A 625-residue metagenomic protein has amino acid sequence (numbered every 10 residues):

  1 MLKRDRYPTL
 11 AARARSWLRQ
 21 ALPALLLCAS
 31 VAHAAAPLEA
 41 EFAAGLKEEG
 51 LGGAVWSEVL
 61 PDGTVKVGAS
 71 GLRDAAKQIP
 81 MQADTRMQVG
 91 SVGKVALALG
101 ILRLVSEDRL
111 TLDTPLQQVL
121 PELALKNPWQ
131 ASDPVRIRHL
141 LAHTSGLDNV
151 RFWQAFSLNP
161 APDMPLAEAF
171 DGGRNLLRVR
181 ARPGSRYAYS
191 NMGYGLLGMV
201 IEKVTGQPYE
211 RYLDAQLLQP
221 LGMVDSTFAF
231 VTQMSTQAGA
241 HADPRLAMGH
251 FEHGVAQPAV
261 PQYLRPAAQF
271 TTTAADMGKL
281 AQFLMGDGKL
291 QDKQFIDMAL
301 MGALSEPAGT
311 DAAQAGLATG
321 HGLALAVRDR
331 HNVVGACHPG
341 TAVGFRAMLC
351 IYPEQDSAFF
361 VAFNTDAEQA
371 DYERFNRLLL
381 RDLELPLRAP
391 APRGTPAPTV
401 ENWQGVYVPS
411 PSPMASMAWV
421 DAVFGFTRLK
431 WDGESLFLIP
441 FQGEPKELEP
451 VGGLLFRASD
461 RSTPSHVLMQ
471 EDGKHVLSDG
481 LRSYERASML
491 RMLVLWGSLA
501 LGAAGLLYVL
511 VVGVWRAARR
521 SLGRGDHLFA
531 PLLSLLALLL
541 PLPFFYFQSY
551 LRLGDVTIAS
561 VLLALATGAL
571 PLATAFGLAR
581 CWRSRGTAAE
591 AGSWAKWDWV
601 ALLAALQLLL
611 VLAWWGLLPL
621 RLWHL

Functional and structural regions predicted by a protein language model:
M1-S16: N-terminal secretory signal peptides that target proteins for export/translocation
S16-A24: Sec-dependent signal peptide recognition, specifically the positively charged N-region followed immediately by
A29-V31: N-terminal signal peptide c-region/cleavage motif recognized by signal peptidases
A36-M87, R109, V119-Q130, P162 (+2 more regions): Short, conserved catalytic-motif segment at the N-terminal edge
W56, D62, Q88-P115, Y194-E202 (+1 more regions): Active-site SXXK
G63-T64, A69-A75, P128-P353: Short, surface-exposed loop or secondary-structure junction motifs that flank catalytic or metal-binding residues
A342-E384: Structured C-terminal helix/loop/strand segments within mature extracytoplasmic catalytic/sensor domains
A370-L625: Peripheral terminal and inter-domain segments
